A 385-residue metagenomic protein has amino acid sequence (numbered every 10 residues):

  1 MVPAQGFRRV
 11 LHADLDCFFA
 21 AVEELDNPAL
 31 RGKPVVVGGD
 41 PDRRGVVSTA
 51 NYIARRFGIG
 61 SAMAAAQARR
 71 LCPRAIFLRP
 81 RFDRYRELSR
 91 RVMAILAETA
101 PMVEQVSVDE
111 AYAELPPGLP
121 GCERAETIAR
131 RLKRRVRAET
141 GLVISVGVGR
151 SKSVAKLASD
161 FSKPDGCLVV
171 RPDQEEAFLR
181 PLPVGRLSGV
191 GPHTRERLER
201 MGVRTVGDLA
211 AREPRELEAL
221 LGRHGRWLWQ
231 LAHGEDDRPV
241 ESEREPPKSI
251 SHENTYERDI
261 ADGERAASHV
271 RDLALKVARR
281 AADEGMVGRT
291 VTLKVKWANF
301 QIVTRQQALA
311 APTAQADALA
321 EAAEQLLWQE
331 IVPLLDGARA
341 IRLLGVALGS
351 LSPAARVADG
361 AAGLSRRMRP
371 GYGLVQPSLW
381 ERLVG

Functional and structural regions predicted by a protein language model:
M1-W227, L348, S352-R356, A361 (+1 more regions): Gly/Gly-Pro- and Ser/Thr-rich, intrinsically disordered tail segments characteristic of DNA damage-repair and tolerance
P3, H12, R186, T194-L343 (+1 more regions): DNA-contacting surface of Y-family translesion DNA polymerases
